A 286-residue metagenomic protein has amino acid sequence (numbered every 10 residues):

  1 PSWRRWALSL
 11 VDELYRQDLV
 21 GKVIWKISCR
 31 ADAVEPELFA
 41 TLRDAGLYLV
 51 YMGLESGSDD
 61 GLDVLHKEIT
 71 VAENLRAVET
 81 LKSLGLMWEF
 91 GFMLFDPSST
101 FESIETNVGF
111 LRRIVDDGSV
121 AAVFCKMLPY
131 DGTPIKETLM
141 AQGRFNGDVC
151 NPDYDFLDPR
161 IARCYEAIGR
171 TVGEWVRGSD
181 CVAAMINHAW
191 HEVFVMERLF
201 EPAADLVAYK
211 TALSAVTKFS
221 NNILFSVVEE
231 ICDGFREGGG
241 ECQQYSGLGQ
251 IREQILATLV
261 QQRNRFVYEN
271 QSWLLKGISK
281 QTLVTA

Functional and structural regions predicted by a protein language model:
P1: Glycine-rich Rossmann NAD(P)(H)-binding loop
R4, E13-F219: A structural motif corresponding to the C-terminal lobe/cap of the Radical SAM core domain
S9-L10: Active-site-proximal helices and loops of the catalytic beta/alpha 8
D205-A286: C-terminal non-catalytic accessory extensions
